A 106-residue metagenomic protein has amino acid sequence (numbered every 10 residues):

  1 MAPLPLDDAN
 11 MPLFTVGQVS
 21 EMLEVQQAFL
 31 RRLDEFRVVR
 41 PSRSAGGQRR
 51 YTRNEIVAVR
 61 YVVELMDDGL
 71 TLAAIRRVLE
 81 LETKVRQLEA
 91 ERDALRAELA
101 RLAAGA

Functional and structural regions predicted by a protein language model:
A2-P12, E21, E35, R40-P41 (+1 more regions): Arg/Lys-rich, alpha-helical DNA-contact motif
Q26-F29: Short coil turns linking two alpha-helices in DNA-binding domains
R32: DNA-binding alpha-helical recognition surfaces that contact promoter or target DNA
R43-R49: Short, Lys/Arg-rich nucleic-acid/phosphate-binding segment
